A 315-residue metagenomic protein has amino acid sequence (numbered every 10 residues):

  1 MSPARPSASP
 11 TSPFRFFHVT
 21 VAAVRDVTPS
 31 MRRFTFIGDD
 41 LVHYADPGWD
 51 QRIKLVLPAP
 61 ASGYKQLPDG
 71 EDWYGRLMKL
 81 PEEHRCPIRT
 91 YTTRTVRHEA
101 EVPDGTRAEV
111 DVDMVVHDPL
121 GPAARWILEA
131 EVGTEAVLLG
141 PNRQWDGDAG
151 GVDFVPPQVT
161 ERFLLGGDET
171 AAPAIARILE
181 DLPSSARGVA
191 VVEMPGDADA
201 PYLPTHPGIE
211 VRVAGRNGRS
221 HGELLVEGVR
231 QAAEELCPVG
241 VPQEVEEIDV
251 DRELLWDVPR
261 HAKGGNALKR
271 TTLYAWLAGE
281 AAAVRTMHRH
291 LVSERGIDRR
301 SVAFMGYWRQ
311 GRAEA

Functional and structural regions predicted by a protein language model:
M1-A315: Extended, composition-driven regions rather than compact fold-specific motifs
